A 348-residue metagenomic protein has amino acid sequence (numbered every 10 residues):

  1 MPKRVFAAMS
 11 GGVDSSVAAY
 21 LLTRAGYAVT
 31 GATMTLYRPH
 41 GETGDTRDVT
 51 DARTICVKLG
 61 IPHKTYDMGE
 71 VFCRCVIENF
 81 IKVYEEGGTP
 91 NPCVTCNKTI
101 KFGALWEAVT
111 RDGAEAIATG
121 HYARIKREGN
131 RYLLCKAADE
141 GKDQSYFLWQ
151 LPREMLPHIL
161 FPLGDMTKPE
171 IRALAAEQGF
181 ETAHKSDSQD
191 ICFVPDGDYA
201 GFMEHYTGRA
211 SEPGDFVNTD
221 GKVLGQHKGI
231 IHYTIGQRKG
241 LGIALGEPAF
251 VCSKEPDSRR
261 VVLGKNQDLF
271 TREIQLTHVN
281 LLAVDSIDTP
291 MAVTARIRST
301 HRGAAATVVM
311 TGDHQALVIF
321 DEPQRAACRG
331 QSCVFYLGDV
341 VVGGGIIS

Functional and structural regions predicted by a protein language model:
M1-W149, P169-E170, A176: ATP-dependent adenylation/nucleotidyltransferase module used to activate substrates
A118-K126, N130-S348: AMP-forming adenylation/ATP pyrophosphatase catalytic core
